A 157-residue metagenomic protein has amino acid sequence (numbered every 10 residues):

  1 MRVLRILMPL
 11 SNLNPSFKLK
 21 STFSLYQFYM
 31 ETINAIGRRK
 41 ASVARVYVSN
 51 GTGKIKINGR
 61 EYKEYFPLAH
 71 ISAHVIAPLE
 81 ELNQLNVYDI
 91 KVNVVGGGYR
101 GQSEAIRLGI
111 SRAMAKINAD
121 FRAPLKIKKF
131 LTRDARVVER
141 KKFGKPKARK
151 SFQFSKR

Functional and structural regions predicted by a protein language model:
L4-P15, S24-Q27: Short hydrophobic targeting helices and cationic amphipathic motifs that mediate membrane/organellar targeting
P9-S11, P15-F17, E139, K147: Short, low-complexity interaction segments enriched in Ser/Thr/Pro/Gly
K20: Short Gly/Ser/Thr- and charged-rich N-terminal loops/segments that act as flexible capping/hinge elements
Y29-K40, A44-V95, R100, R107-R157: Structured, basic alpha/beta domains of bacterial-type, RNA-associated proteins
